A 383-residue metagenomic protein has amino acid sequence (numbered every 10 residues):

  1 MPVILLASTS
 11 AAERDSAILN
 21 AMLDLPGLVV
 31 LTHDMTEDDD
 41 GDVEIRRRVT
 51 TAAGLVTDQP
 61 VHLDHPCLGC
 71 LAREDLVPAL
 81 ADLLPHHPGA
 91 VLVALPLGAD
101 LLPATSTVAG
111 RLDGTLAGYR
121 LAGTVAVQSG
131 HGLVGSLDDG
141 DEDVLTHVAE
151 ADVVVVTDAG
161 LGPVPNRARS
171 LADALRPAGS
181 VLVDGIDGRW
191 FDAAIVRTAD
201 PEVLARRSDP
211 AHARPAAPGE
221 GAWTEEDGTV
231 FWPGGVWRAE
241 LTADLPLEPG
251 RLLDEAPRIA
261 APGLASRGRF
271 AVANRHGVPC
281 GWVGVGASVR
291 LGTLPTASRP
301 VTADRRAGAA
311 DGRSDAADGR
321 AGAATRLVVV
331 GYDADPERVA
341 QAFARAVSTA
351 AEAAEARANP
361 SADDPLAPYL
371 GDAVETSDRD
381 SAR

Functional and structural regions predicted by a protein language model:
M1-I4, G234-G235: A short, charged/proline- and glycine-enriched loop that marks the coil->beta-strand transition at the N-terminal
I4-V125, G130-S136: Nucleotide-state-sensitive switch-loop elements of NTP-binding domains
A12-D15, D38, A273-C280, D335-A340: Short, surface-exposed beta-strand/loop "edge" segments at domain boundaries and coil↔beta transitions
N20-L25, R46-R48, A109-G110, D173-A174 (+3 more regions): Short, solvent-exposed amphipathic alpha-helical segments in soluble enzyme and RNA/protein-processing domains
M35-G41, L116-A117, G130-D318, N359-D363 (+3 more regions): C-terminal accessory "lid"/substrate-recognition subdomains
D42-E44, T105, P165-R169, R338-F343: Charge-rich, low-aromatic oligomerization/scaffolding segments with amphipathic character
D311-G312, G319-R383: Generic C-terminus detector
